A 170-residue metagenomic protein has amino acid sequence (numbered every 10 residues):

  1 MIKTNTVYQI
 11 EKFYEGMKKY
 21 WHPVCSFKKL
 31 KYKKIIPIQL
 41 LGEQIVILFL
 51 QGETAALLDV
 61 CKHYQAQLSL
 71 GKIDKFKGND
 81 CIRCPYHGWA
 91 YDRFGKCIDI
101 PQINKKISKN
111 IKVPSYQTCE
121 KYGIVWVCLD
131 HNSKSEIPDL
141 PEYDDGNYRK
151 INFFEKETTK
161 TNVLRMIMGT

Functional and structural regions predicted by a protein language model:
M1-L41: Zn-dependent metallo-beta-lactamase
I10, N104, N152-F153: Residues at structural and domain junctions
S26-Y148: Rieske [2Fe-2S] iron-sulfur-binding domain
G146-T170: Hydrophobic ligand-binding cavity/cleft-lining segments
